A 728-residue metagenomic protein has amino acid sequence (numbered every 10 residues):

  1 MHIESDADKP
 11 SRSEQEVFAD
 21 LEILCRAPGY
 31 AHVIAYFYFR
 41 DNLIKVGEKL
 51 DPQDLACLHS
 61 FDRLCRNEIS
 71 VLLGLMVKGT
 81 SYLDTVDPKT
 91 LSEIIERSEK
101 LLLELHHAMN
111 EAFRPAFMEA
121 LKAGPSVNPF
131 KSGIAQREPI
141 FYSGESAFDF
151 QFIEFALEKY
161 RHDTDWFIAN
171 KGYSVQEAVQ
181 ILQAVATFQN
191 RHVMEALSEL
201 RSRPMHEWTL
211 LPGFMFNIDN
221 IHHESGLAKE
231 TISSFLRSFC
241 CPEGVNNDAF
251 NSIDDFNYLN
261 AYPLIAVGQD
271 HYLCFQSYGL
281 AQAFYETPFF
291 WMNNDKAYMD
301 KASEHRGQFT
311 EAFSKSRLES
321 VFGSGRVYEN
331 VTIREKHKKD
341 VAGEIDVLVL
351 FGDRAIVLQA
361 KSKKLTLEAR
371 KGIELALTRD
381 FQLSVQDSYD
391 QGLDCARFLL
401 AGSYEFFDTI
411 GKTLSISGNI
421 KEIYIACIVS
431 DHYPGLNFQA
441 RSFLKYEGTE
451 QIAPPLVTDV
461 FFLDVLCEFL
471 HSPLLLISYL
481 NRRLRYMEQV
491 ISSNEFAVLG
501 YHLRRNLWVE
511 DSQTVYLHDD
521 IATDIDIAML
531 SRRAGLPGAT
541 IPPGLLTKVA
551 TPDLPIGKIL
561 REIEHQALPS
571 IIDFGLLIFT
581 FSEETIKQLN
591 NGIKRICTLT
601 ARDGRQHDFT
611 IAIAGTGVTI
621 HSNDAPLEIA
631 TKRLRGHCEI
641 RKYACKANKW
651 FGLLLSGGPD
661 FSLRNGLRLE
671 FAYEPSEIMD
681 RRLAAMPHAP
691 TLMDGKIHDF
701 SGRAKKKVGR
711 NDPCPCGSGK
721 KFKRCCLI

Functional and structural regions predicted by a protein language model:
M1-H305, A312, S316, S320 (+4 more regions): Acidic, metal-dependent phosphodiester-chemistry machinery of nucleic-acid enzymes
V321-V341: A short acidic/basic microdomain associated with nuclease active sites
R334-K338, G343, K364-L367, Y433-L436 (+1 more regions): Flexible loop/turn segments at secondary-structure boundaries
D346: Cell-envelope/extracellular polymer assembly enzymes that use nucleotide-activated donors
V349-V357, K361-L367, R605-V618: Active-site beta-strand-loop-beta-strand hairpin of nuclease catalytic cores that positions key catalytic residues
T366-S384: A solvent-exposed, charged loop/short amphipathic helix patch at secondary-structure junctions
F381-T413: Acidic, metal/cofactor-coordinating or nucleic-acid-engaging core segments within structured domains
A704-K723, L727: Short Cys/His-rich zinc-binding micro-motifs
